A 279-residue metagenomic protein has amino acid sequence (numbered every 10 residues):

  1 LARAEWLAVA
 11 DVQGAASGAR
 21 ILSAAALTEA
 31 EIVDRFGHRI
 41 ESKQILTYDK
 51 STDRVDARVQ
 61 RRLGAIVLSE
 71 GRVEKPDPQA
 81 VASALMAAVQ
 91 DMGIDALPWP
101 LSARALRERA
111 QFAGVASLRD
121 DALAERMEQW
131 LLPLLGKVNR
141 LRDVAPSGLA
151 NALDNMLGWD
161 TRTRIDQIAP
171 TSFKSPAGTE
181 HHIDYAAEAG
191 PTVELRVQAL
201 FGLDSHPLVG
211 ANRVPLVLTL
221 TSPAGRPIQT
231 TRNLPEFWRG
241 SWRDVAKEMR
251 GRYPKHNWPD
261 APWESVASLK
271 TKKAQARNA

Functional and structural regions predicted by a protein language model:
R3-S172, A211-A279: Acidic, serine/threonine- and proline-rich low-complexity intrinsically disordered segments
A16, H181, A189-P191, F201-S205 (+1 more regions): Residues in flexible loops and secondary-structure boundaries
A25-A26, V197-A199: Glycine-focused motif/segment detector
S69, I165-V193, V197: Amphipathic alpha-helical packing elements
L195, L203-L216: Catalytic or ion-translocation cores adjacent to nucleophile or general acid/base/metal-coordination motifs in diverse
